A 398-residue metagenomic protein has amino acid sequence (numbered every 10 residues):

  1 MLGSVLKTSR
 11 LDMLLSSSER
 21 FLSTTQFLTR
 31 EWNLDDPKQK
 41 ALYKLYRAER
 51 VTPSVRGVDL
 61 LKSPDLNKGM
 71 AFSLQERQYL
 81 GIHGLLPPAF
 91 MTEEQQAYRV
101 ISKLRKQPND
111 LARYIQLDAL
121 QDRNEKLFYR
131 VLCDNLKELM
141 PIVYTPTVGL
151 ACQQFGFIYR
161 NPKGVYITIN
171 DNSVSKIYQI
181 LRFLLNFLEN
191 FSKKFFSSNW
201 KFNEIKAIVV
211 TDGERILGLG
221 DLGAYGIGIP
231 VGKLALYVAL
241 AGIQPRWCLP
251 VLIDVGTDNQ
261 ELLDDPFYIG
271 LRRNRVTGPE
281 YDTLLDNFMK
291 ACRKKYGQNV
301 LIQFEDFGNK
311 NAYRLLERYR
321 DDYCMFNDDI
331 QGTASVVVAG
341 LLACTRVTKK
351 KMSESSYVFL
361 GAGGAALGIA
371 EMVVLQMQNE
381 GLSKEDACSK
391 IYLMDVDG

Functional and structural regions predicted by a protein language model:
M1-L14: N-terminal chloroplast transit peptides
F27-S353, G368, M372-V374, E380-G381 (+2 more regions): Metallocofactor- and cofactor-centric catalytic cores in central/energy metabolism, strongly enriched
V358-F359: Conduit-forming functional cores of very large proteins
A362: Glycine-rich Rossmann-fold phosphate-binding loop(s) that bind the pyrophosphate of adenine dinucleotide cofactors
L393: Short acidic-hydrophobic catalytic motif
